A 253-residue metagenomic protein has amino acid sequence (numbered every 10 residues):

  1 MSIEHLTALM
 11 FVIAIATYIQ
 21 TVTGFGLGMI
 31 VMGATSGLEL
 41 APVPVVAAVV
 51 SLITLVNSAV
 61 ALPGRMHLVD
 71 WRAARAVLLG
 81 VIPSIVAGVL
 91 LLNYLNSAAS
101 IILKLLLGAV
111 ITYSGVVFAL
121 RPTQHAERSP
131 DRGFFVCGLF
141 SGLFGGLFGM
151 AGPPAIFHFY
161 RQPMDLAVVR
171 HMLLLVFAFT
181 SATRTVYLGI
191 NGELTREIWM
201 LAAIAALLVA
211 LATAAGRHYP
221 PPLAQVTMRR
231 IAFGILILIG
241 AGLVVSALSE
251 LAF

Functional and structural regions predicted by a protein language model:
M1-A16, T21, G33-P44, V60-G142 (+2 more regions): Juxtamembrane transmembrane-helix boundary motif
T23-V31, L147-I156: Transmembrane helix boundary and interhelical junction motifs in multipass membrane proteins
A47-T54, L173-T180, L236: Transmembrane helix-bundle signature of multi-pass membrane transporters/permeases
V56, A76, G80, S84 (+1 more regions): Alpha-helical transmembrane segments of multi-pass membrane proteins
D131-G146, G152-L175: Anionic-ligand binding region
F159, V186-E193: Membrane-helix boundary/interface segments in integral membrane proteins
V168-L188, W199-M200: Hydrophobic alpha-helical transmembrane segments of multi-pass integral membrane proteins, especially transporters
